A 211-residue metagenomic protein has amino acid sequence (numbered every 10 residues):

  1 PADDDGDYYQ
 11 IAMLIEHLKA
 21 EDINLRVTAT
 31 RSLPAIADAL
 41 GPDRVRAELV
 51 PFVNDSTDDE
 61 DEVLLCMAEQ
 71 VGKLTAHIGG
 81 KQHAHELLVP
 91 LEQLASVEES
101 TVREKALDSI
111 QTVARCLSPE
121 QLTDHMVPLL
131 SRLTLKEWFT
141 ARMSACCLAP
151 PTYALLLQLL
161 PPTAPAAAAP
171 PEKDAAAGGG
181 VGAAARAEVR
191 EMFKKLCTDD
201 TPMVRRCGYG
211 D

Functional and structural regions predicted by a protein language model:
P1-S32: N-terminal "cap/leader" segments of large eukaryotic alpha-helical scaffolds
D4-I15, P42-D58, K81-A95, E120-T134 (+2 more regions): HEAT/HEAT-like alpha-solenoid repeats
K19, T30-G41, V53-N54, V71-G72: Short amphipathic alpha-helical segments enriched in leucine
I23-N24, D43, D61-E62, K81 (+5 more regions): Alpha-helix N-cap/helix-start positions at coil->helix boundaries
V27, R31, A47, D61 (+7 more regions): Alpha-solenoid HEAT/ARM repeat scaffold
L33-D38, M67-I78, L94-A95, S109-L117 (+4 more regions): Hydrophobic residues within the alpha-helices of tandem HEAT/HEAT-like
D58-D59, L65-E69, R103, K136-E137 (+2 more regions): A general secondary-structure boundary signal
E104-L107, T112, M143-C146, L155 (+3 more regions): Long all-alpha helical scaffold domains
